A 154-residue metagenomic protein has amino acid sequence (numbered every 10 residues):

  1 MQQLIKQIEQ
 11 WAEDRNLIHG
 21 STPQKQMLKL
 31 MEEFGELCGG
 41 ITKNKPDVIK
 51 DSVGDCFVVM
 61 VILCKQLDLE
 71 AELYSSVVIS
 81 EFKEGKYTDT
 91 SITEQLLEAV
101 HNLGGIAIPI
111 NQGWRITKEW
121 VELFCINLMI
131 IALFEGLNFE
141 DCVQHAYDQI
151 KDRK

Functional and structural regions predicted by a protein language model:
M1-K154: Flexible "arm" and connector segments at domain edges
